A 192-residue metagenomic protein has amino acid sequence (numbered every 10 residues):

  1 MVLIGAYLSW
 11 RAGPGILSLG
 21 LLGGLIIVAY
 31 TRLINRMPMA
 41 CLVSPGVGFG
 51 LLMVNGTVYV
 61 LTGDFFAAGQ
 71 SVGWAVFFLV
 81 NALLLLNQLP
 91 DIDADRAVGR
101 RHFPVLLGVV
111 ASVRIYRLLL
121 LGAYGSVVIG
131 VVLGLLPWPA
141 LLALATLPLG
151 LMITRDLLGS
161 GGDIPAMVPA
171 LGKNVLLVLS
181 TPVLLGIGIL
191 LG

Functional and structural regions predicted by a protein language model:
M1-A6, G23-I26, A123-V132, L142-I153 (+1 more regions): Hydrophobic core of alpha-helical transmembrane segments in multi-pass integral membrane proteins
M1-D64: Intramembrane alpha-helical segments
M1-R11, P104-L136, V175-T181: Multi-pass membrane catalytic core of lipid/isoprenoid biosynthesis enzymes
L8-L21, Q70-A75, A140-A145: Structural signature of hydrophobic alpha-helical transmembrane segments
G24-L33, L51, G56, W74-L89 (+1 more regions): Transmembrane alpha-helical segments that form the membrane-embedded catalytic/substrate-channel core of multi-pass
I27-F49, I92-L118, T154-G186: Interhelical loop and helix-boundary elements at the membrane-water interface of polytopic inner-membrane proteins
P45-I92, V98, V110-V113: Functional transmembrane core segments of multi-pass inner-membrane proteins
L52-D64, V178-G192: Hydrophobic alpha-helical transmembrane segments in multi-pass integral membrane proteins
